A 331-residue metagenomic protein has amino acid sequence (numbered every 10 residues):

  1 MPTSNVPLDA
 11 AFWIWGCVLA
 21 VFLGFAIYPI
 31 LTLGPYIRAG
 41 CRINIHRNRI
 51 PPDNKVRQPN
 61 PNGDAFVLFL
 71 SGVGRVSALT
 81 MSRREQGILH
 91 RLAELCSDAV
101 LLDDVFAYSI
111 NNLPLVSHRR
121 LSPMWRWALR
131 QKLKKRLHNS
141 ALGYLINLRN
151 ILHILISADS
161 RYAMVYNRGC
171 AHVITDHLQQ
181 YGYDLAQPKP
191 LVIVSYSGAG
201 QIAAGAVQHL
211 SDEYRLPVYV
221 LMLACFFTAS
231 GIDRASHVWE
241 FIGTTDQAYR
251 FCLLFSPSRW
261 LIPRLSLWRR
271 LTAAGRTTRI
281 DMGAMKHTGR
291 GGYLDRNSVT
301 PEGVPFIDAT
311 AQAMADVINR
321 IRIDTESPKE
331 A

Functional and structural regions predicted by a protein language model:
M1-A65: Intrinsically disordered, low-complexity regulatory segments that flank or lie outside the structured catalytic cores
C17-A20, I27, L33-R47, L68-Q187 (+2 more regions): Active-site catalytic motif of lipid deacylating hydrolases and related acyltransferases
G63-A65, A99, Q187-P190, L216 (+1 more regions): Short coil/turn segments at beta-strand junctions that form active-site/ligand-binding loops
V194-A199, A203: Gly/Ala-rich beta-loop-alpha elbow adjacent to hydrolase catalytic centers
Q208-L216, I232-F241: Short, surface-exposed basic-aromatic patches at helix termini and helix-loop junctions that form
L221-T228, G243-Q247: Active-site nucleophile loop of the alpha/beta-hydrolase fold
R234-K329: Lipolytic serine-hydrolase domain surface
